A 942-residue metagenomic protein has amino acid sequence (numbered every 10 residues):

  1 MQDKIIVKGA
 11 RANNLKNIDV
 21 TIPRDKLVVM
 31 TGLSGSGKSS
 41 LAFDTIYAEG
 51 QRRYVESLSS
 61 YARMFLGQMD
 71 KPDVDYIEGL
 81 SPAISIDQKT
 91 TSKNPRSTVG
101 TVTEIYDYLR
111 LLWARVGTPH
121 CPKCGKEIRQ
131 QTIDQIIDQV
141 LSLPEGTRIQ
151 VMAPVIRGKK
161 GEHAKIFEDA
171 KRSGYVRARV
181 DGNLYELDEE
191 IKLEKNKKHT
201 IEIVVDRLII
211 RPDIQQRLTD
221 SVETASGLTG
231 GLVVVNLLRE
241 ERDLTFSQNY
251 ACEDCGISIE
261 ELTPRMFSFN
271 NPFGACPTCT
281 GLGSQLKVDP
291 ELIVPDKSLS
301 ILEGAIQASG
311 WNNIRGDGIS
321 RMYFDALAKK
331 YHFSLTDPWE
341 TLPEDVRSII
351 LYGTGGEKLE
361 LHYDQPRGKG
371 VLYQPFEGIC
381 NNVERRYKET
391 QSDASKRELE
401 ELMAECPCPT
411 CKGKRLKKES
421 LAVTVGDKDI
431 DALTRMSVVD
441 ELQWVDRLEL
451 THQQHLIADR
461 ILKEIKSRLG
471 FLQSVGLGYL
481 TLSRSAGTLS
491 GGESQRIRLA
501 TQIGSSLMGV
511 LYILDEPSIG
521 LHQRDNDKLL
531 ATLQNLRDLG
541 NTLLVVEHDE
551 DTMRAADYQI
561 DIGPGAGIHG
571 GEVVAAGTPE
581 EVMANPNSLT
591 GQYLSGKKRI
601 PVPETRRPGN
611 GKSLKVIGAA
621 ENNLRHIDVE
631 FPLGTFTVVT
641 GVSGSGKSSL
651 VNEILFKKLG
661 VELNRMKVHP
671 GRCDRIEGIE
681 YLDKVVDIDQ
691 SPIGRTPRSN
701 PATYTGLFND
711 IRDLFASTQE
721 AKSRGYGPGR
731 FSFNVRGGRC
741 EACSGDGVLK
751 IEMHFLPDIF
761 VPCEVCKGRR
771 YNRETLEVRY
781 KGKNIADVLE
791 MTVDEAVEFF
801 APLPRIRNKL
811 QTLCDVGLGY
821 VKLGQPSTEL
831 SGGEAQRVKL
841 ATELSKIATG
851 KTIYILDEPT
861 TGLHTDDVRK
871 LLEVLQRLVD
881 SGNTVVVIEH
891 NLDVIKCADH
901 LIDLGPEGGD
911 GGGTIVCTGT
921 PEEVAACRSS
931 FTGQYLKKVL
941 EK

Functional and structural regions predicted by a protein language model:
M1-K942: Conserved phosphate-binding elements of NTP-dependent enzyme cores
